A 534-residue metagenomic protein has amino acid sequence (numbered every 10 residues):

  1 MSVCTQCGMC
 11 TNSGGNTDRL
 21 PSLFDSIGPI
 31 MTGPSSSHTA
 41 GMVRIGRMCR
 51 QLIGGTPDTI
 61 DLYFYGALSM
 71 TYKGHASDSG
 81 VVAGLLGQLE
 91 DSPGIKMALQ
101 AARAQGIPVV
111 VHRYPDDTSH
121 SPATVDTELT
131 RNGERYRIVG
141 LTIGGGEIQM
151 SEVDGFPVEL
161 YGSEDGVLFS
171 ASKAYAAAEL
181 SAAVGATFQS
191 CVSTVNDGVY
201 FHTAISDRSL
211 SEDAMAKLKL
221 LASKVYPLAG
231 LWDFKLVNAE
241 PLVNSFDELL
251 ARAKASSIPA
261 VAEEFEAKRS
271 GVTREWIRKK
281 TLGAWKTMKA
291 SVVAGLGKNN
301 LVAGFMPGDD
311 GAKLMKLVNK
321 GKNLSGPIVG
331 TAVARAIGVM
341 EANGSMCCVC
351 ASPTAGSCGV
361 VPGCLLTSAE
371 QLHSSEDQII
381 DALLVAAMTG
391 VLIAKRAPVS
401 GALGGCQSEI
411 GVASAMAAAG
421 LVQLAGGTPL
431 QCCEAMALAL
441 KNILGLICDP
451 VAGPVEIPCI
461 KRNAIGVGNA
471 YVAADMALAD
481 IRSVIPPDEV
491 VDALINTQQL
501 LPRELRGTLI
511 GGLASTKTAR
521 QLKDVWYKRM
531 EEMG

Functional and structural regions predicted by a protein language model:
S2-Q149, D154-E179, A183-M346, D480 (+1 more regions): Generic N-terminal targeting/processing segments that precede catalytic cores or assembly contacts
I30-V43, E341-L366, Q407-S414: Glycine/serine-rich anion-binding loops at beta->alpha junctions that coordinate negatively charged ligand groups
G33-S37, N323, S352-A355, D377 (+3 more regions): Alpha-helix capping and helix-loop boundary segments enriched in small/acidic/polar residues
T39-I53, A174-A177, P362-S374, A418-G426: Alpha-helical support elements that line or immediately flank enzyme active sites and cofactor-binding pockets
R50-D61, Q88-P93, S368-L383, L424-A435: Phosphate-handling active-site elements
D61-V111, L384-G420, L430, N442-N469 (+1 more regions): A structural-propensity feature for long, helix-poor, extended segments
S325, V329-S345, T367-R396: Helix-rich "cap/lid" substructures immediately adjacent to catalytic or cofactor-binding pockets
L424, L438-G507: C-terminal binding/interaction regions
